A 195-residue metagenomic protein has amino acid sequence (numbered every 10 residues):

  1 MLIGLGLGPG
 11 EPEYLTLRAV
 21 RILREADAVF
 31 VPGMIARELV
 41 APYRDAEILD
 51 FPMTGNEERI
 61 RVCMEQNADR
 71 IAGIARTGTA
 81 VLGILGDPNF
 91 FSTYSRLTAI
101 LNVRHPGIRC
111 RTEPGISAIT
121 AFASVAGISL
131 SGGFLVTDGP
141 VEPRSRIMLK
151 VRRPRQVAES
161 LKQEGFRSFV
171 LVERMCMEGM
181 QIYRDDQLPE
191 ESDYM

Functional and structural regions predicted by a protein language model:
M1-P12, L17-R109, D186-L188: Class I S-adenosyl-L-methionine
L2, R76, A80, P143-M195: A contiguous loop/helix-start segment that scaffolds small-molecule binding in enzyme catalytic cores
A28-P32, L135-V136, R146-K150, L171: Short, hydrophobic beta-strand segments that form beta-sheet elements in well-ordered domains
R37-E38, I116-T120, M177-G179: Short gly/pro/ser/thr-enriched loop/turn and capping motifs at secondary-structure boundaries
P42-Y43, V125, S160: Residue-level signal for well-ordered alpha-helical positions
P52, I84, D138, K150-R152 (+1 more regions): Short, structured patches in soluble enzyme cores that scaffold and shape functional sites
A68-I74, I128-G139, L188-M195: A polyampholytic, Gly/Pro-enriched intrinsically disordered region
G86-S145: Class I SAM-dependent methyltransferase SAM-binding "motif I" and its flanking Rossmann-like core
